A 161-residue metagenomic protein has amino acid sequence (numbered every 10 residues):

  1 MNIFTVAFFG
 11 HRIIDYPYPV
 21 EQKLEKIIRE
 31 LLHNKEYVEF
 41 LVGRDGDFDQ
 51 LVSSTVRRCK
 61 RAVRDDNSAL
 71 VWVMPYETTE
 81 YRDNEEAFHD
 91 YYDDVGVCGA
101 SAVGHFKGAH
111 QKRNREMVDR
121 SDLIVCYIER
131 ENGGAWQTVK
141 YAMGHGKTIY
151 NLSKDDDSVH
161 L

Functional and structural regions predicted by a protein language model:
M1-L161: Acidic/glycine-enriched connector segments
